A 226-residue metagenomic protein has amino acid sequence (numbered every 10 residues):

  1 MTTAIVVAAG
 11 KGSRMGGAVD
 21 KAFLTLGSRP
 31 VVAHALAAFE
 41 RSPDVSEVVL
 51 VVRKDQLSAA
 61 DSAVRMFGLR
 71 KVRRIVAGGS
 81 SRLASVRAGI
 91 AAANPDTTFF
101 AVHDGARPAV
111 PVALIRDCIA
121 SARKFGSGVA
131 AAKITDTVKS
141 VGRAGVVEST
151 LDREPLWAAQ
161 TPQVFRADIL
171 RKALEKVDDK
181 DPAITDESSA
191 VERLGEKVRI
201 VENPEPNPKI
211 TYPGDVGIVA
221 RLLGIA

Functional and structural regions predicted by a protein language model:
M1-L57: N-terminal glycine-rich phosphate-binding loop and ensuing alpha1 helix
V6, V32, G89, H103-D104 (+3 more regions): Residue-level signal for inorganic ion chemistry
M15, A60-D61, C118, V138 (+1 more regions): Hydrophobic packing residues within well-ordered alpha-helices of enzyme cores
A33-T97, V177-K180: Conserved N-terminal catalytic core of the sugar/cofactor nucleotidyltransferase
S46-V48, S127, K197: Residues at the starts of beta-strands that form the adenosine-phosphate
R74, S80-R143, Q160: Conserved beta-loop-beta/alpha segment of the NTase-like Rossmann-fold superfamily that binds/positions NTPs
K139-Q163: Short, flexible, basic/aromatic active-site loop/helix in glycosyltransferases
L156-A226: Conserved alpha/beta core of the MobA/IspD/sugar-nucleotide pyrophosphorylase nucleotidyltransferase superfamily
